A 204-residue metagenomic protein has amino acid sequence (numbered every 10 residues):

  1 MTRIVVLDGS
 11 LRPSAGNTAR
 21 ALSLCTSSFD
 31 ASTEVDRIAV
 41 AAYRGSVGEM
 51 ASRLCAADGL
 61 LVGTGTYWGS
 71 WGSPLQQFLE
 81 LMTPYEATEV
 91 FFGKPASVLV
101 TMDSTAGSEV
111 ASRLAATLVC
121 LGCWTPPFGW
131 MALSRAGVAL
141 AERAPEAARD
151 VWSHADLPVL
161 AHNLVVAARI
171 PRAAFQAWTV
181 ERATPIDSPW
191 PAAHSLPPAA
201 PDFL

Functional and structural regions predicted by a protein language model:
M1-A87, A144-L204: N-terminal beta1-alpha1-beta2 submodule of the flavodoxin-like/Rossmannoid cofactor-binding fold
F92-L140, W152: Short, glycine-/small-residue-rich phosphate/pyrophosphate-handling segment
